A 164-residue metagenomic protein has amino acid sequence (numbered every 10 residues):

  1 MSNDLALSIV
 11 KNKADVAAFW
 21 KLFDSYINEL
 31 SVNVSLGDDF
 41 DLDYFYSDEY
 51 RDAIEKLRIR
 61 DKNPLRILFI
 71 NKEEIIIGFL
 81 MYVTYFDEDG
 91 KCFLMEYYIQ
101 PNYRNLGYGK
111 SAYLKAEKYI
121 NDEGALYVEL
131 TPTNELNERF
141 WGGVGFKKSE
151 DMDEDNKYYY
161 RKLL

Functional and structural regions predicted by a protein language model:
L5-G90, M95, Q100, Y119 (+2 more regions): Acetyl-CoA-dependent GNAT
I99, N105-K118, G143: Conserved acetyl-CoA-binding loop-helix of GNAT-fold acetyltransferases
K110, T133-Y158: Conserved active-site alpha-helix within GNAT-family acetyltransferase domains
I120-T133: Conserved GNAT acetyl-CoA-binding A-motif
Y160-L164: Short beta-strand-to-coil "C-cap" segments at the C-terminal boundary of structured domains/repeats, marking
